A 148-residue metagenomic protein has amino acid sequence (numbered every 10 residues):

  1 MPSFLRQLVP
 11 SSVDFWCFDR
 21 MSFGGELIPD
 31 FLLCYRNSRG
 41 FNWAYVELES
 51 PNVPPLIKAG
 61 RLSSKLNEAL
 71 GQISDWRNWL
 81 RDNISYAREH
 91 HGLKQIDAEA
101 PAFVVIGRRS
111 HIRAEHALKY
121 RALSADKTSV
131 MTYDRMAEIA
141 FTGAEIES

Functional and structural regions predicted by a protein language model:
M1-S148: Charged, terminal alpha-helix-loop-beta segments that serve as non-catalytic nucleic-acid engagement and/or assembly
